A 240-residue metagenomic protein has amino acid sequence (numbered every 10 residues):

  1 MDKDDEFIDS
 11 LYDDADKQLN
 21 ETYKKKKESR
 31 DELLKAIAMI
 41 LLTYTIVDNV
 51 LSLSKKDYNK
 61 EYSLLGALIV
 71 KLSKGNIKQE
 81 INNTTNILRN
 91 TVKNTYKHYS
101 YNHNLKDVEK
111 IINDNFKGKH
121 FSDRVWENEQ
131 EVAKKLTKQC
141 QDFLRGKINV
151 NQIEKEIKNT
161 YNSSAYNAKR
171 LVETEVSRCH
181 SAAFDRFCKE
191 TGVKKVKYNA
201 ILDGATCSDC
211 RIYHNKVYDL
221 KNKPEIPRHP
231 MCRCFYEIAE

Functional and structural regions predicted by a protein language model:
M1-T160: N-terminal leader/targeting and assembly helices and adjacent pre-domain segments
N159-E240: Acidic, glycine-rich two-metal-ion catalytic cores of nucleic acid-processing enzymes
